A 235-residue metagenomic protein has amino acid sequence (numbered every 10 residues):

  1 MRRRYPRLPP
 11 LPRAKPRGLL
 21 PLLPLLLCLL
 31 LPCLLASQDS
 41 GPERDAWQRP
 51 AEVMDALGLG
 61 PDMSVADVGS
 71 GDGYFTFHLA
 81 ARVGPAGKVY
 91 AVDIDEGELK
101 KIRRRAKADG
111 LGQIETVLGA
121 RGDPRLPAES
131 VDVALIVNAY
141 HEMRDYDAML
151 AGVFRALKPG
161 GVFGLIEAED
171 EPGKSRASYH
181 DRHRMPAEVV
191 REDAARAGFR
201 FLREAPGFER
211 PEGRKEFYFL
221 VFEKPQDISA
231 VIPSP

Functional and structural regions predicted by a protein language model:
D62-G71: Conserved class I S-adenosyl-L-methionine
M63, P124-A134: A short acidic, Gly/Pro-enriched loop at the edge of an enzyme's catalytic core that lines a small-molecule cofactor
A80-G84, D147-V162: A short glycine-rich, Lys/Arg-flanked "PGG" loop and its adjoining helix->strand segment in the class I
K88-D93: Conserved SAM-binding motif I beta-strand of class I
D109-G122: Conserved SAM-binding strand-loop segment of SAM-dependent methyltransferases
D132-D147: A short SAM/SAH-binding and catalytic strip from SAM-dependent methyltransferases
R155-E216: C-terminal alpha-helical "lid/dimerization" subdomain adjacent to the S-adenosyl-L-methionine
R203-P235: Core SAM-dependent methyltransferase catalytic element
